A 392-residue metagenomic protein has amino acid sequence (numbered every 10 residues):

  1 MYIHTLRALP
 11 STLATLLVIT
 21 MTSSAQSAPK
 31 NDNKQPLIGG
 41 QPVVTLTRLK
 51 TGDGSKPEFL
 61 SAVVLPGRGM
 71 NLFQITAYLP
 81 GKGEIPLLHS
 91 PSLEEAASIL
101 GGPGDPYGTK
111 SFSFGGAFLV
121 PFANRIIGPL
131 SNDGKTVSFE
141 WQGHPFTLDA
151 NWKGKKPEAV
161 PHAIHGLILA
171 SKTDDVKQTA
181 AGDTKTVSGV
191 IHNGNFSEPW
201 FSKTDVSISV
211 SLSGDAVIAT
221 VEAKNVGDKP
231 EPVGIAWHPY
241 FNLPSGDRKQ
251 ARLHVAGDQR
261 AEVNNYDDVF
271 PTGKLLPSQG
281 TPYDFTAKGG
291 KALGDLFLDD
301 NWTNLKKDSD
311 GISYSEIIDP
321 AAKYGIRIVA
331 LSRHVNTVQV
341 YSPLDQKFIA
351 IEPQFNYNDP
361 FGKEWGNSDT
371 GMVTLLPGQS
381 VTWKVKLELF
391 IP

Functional and structural regions predicted by a protein language model:
Y2-T12: Bacterial N-terminal signal peptides that target proteins for export
T5, T20-M21: Intrinsic disorder/low-complexity segments, especially N-terminal tails and targeting/processing regions
S11-T20: Bacterial N-terminal signal peptides
Q26-T220, V226-P392: Surface-exposed acidic/polar loop and edge beta-strand patches at domain peripheries
